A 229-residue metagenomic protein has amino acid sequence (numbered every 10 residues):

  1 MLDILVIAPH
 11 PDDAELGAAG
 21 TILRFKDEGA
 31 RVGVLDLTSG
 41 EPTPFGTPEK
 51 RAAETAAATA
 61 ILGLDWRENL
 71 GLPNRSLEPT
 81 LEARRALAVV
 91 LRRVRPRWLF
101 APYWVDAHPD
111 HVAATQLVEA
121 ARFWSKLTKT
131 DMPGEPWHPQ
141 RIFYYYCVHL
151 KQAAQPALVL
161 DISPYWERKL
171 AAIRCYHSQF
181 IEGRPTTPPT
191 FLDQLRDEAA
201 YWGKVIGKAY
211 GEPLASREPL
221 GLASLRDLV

Functional and structural regions predicted by a protein language model:
M1-I7, E78-V229: Metal-dependent de-N-acetylase/amidase catalytic core
M1-V94, A215, D227: Active-site rim/loop-helix segments in enzyme catalytic domains that contact anionic ligands
